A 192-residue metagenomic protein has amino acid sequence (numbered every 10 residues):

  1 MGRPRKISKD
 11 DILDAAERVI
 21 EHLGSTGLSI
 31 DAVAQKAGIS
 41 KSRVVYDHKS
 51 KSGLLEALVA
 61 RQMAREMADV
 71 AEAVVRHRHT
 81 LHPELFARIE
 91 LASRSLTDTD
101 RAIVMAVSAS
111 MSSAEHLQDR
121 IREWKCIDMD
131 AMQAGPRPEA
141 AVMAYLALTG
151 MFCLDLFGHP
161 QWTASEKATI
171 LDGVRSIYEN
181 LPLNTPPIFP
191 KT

Functional and structural regions predicted by a protein language model:
M1-S8: Short, Lys/Arg-enriched anionic-surface-contact patches
D11, A15, V19-G53, A57: Helix-turn-helix
A15-L23, D69-E72, A147-L154: Solvent-exposed, amphipathic alpha-helical segments
A57, R61-V104: Hydrophobic alpha-helical connector segments
R88-I89, I103-A109, A144-M151: Short alpha-helical scaffolding segments that buttress acidic/His motifs in well-ordered protein cores
S93-M105, A109-W124: Conserved, surface-exposed functional patches that form binding/active-site neighborhoods
E115-T192: Hydrophobic/aromatic-rich alpha-helical bundle segments in the mid-to-C-terminal region
